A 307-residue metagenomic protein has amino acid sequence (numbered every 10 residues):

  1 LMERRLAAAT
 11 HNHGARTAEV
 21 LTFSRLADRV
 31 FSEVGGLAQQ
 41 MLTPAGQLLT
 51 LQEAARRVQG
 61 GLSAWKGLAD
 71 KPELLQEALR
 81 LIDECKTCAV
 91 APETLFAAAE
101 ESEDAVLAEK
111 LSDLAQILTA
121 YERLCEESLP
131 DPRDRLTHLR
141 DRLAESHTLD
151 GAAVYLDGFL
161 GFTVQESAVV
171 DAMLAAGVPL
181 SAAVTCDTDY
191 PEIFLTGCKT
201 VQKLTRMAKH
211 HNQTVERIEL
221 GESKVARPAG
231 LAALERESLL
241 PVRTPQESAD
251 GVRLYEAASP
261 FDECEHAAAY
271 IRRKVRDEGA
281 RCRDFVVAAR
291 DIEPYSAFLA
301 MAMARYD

Functional and structural regions predicted by a protein language model:
L1-A8, N12-T17, A108, S146-G151 (+1 more regions): Conserved motor-region signature of P-loop NTPase helicases/translocases
M2-T148, C198-K199, A208-A233: Basic/charged alpha-beta structural segments of nucleotide/phosphate-handling enzymes
